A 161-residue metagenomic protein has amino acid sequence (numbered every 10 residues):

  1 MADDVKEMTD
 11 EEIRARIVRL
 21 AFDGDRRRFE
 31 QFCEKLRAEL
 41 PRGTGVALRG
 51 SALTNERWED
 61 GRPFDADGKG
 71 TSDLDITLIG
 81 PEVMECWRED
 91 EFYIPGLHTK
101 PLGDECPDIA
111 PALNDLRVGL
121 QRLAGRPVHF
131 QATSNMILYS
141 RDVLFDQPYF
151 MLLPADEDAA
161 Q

Functional and structural regions predicted by a protein language model:
A2-S72, I79-Q161: Catalytic core of pol beta-like nucleotidyltransferases
